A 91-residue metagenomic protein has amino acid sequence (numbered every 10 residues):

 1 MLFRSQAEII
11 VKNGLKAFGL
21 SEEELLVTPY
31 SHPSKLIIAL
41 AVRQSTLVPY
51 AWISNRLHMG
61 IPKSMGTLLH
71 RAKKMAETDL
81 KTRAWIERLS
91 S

Functional and structural regions predicted by a protein language model:
V11-K35, H58, E87-R88: Short, Lys/Arg-enriched anionic-surface-contact patches
E22, M65-L68: Solvent-exposed interaction patches of small proteins and small membrane subunits
H32-V48: Short, amphipathic alpha-helical "recognition" segments used to contact nucleic acids or chromatin
A41-S45, M65, S90: Intrinsically disordered, charged low-complexity linkers and terminal tails that flank or connect structured domains
R43, L68-L69, K73: DNA major-groove recognition helix of helix-turn-helix
I53-S54: The alpha-helix within a helix-turn-helix
L57-K63, R71-S91: Intrinsically disordered, low-complexity basic tails/linkers immediately adjacent to helix-turn-helix/homeobox/MYB/SANT
